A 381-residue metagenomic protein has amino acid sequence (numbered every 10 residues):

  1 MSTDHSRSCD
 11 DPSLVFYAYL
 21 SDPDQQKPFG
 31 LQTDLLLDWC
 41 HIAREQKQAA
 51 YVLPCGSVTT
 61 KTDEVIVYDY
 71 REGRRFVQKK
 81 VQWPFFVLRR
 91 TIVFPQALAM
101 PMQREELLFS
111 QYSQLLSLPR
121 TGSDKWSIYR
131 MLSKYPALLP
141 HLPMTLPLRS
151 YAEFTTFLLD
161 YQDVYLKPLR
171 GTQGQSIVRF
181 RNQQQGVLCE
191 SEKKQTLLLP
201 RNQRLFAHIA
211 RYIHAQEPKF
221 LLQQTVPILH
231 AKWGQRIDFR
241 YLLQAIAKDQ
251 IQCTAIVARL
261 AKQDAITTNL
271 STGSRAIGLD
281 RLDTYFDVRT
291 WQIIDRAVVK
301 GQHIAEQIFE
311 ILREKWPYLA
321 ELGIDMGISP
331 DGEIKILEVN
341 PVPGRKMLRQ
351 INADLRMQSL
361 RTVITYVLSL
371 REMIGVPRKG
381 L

Functional and structural regions predicted by a protein language model:
R7-V15, V81-F85: A short, charged/proline- and glycine-enriched loop that marks the coil->beta-strand transition at the N-terminal
D10-K27: Nucleotide-activated donor-dependent transferases that construct or modify glycoconjugates
D22-T33, Q96-M100, M347-D354: Short, flexible/disordered intra-domain loops and linkers
G30-E153, T172: Conserved N-proximal alpha/beta basic substrate-recognition cap immediately N-terminal to, or forming the N-lobe
Y51-C55, L221-T225, D238-F239, K315-D331: A short glycine-rich, hydrophobically flanked beta-strand micro-motif that places a catalytic Asp/Glu for divalent metal
T91-V93, T121, R149, R170 (+5 more regions): Short, flexible loop/turn elements at secondary-structure junctions
T156-Y165, L169-R275: Phosphate-binding site of ATP-dependent enzymes
A276-L319, I328-L381: C-terminal active-site "lid" helix and adjoining low-complexity regulatory extension at the edge of ATP-using catalytic
